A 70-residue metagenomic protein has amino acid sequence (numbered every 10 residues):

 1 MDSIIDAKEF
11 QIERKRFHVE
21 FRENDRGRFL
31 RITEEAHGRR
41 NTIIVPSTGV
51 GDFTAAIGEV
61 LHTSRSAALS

Functional and structural regions predicted by a protein language model:
M1-S70: Positively charged, low-complexity terminal tracts and the immediately adjacent first secondary-structure elements
